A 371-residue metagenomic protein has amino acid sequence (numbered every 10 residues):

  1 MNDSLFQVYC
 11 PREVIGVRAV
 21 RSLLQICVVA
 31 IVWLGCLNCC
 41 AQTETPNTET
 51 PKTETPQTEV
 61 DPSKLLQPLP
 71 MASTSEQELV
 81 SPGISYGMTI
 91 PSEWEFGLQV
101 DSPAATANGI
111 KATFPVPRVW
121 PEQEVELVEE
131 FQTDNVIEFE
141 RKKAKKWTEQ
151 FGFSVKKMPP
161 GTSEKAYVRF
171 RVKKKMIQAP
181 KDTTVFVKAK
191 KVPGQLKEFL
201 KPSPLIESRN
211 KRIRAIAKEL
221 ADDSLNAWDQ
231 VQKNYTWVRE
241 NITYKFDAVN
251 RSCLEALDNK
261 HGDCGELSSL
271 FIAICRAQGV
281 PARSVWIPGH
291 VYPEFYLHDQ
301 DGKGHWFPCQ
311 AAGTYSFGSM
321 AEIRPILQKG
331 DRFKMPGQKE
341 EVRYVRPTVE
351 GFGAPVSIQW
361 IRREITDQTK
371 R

Functional and structural regions predicted by a protein language model:
M1-S22: N-terminal secretory signal peptides that target proteins for export/translocation
Q25-C36: Bacterial N-terminal signal peptides
A41-T43: Boundary at the C-terminal end of the N-terminal hydrophobic targeting segment
P51-I177: Intrinsically disordered, low-complexity N-terminal segments that are enriched in acidic
T162-Y244, A248, L254-D258: Acidic low-complexity segments
A227-N234, K260-C275: Active-site nucleophilic cysteine motif
G265-V345: Hydrophobic/aromatic-rich core segments of domains that either
K329-R371: Short hairpin/turn module used for nucleic-acid contact or packing/dimerization
